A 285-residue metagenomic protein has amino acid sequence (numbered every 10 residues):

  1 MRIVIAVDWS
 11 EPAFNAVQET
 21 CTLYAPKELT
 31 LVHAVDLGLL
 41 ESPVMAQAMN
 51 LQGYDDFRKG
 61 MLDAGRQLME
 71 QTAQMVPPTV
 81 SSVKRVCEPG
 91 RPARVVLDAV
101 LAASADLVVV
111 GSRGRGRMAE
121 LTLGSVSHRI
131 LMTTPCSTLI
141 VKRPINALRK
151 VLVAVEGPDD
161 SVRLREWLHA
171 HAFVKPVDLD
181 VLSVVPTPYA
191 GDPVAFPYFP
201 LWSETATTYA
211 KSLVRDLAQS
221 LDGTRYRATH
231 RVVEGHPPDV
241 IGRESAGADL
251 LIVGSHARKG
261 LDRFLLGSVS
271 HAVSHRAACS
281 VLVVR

Functional and structural regions predicted by a protein language model:
M1-Q52, K150-P200, S220, T224: Small/aliphatic-rich secondary-structure junction motif
E11, R115-G116, D159, D239 (+1 more regions): Glycine-rich nucleotide phosphate-binding loop and flanking beta-alpha elements of Rossmann-like dinucleotide-binding
Q18, E70, Q74, H128 (+5 more regions): Active-site phosphate/pyrophosphate- and oxyanion-stabilizing loops and adjacent acidic/basic residues in soluble
L23, A93-N146, E244-R285: Gly/Ser-rich helix-loop-strand patches that form or flank binding pockets for ribonucleotide-derived cofactors
T30-V32, K84-E88, L139, D180-L182 (+2 more regions): General small-molecule cofactor/ligand-binding pocket signal
L39, D55-K59, D63, Q67 (+4 more regions): Structural beta-alpha unit
L51-Q67, F199-S212: A short acidic, glycine-rich active-site loop that binds or catalyzes chemistry on phosphate/adenosine moieties
V177-E244, D249-L250: Structured core of small recognition/catalytic domains
